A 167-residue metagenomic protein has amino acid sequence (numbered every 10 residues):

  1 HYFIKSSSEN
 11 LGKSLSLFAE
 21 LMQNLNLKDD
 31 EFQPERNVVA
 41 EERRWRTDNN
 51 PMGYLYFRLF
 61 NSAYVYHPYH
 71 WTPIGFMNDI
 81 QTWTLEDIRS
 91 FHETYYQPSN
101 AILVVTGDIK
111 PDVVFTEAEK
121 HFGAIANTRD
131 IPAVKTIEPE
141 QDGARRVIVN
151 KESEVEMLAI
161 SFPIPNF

Functional and structural regions predicted by a protein language model:
H1-N10, W45-N100, A124-F167: Non-catalytic beta-strand/loop surface segments
I4-V38: M16/insulysin-pitrilysin zinc metalloprotease superfamily fold
L21-N24, K120-I125: Conserved short hydrophobic interaction patches
N26-R44, K110, R129-G143: Acidic/histidine-enriched alpha-helical segments
R36, L85-H121: Non-catalytic, conformational "gating/processing" segments within enzyme and secreted inhibitor domains
